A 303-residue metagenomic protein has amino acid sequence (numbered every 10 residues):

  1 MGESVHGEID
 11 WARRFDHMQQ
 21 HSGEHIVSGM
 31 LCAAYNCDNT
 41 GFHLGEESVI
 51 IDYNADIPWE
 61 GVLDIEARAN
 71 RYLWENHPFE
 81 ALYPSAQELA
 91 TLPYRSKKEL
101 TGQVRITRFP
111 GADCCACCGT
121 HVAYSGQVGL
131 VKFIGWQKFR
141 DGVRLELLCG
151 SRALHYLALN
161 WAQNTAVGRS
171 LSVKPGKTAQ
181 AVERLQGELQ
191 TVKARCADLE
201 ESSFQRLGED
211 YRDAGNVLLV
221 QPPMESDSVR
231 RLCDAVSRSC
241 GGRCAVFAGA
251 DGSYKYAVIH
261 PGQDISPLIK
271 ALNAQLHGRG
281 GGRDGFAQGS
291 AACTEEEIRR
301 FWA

Functional and structural regions predicted by a protein language model:
M1, A67-L92, L232-Y256: Active-site-proximal helix-loop elements at catalytic-domain edges
G2-F15, L100-C114, P261-G278, E296-E297: Short, hydrophobic/aliphatic alpha-helical segments
G2-I51, G280, D284-G285: Active/ligand-binding-proximal structured segments within catalytic/core domains that scaffold catalytic residues
I9, Y53-A55, Q221-P222: Short glycine-centered, acidic/aromatic-flanked micro-motifs in structured strand/loop junctions that mark active-site
R13, C32-F139: Functional cores that coordinate and move charged inorganic groups
Q20, E24, V62, L157-N160 (+1 more regions): Short, charged, low-complexity patches
V128, I134-A303: Terminal appendage regions of diverse proteins
